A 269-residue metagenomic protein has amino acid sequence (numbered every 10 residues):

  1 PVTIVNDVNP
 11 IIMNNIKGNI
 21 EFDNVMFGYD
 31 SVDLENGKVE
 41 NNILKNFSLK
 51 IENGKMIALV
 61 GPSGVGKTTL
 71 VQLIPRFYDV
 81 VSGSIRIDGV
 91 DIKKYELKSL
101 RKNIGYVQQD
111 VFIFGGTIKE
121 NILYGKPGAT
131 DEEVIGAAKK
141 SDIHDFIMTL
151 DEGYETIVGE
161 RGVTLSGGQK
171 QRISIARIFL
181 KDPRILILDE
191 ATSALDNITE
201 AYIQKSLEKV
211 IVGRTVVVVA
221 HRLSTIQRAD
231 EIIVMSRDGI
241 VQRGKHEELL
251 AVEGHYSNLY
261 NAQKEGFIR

Functional and structural regions predicted by a protein language model:
V2-T3: HAMP signal relay module
V8-N9: Surface-exposed, proline-enriched loop/turn segments that connect beta strands in immunoglobulin-like
M13-R269: ABC-type nucleotide-binding domain
